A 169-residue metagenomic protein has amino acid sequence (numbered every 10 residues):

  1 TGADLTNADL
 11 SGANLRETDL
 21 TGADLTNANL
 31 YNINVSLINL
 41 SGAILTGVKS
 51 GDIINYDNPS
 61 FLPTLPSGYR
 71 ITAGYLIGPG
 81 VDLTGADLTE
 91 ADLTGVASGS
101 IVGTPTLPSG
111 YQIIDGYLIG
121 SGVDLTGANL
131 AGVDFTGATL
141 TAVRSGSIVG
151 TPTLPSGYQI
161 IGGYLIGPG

Functional and structural regions predicted by a protein language model:
T1-G169: Tandem repeat scaffolds
